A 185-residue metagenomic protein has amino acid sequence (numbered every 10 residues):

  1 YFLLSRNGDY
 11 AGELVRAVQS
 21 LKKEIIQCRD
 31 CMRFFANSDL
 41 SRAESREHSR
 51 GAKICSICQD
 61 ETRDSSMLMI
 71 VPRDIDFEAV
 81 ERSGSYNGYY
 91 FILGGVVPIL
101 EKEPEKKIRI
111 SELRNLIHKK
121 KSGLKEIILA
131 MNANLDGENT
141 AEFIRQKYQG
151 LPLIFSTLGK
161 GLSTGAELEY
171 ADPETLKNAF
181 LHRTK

Functional and structural regions predicted by a protein language model:
Y1-R42, H48-F77, L176: Cys/His-rich Zn2+-binding cysteine-cluster or related metal-binding knuckle/ribbon modules and their
L4, G8, L21, N37 (+3 more regions): Conserved phosphate/pyrophosphate-binding and hydrolysis machinery centered on Walker-type P-loop NTPases, extending
R6, L21-E24, F34, E61 (+7 more regions): Conserved, well-folded catalytic cores of nucleic-acid-processing and energy-transducing macromolecular machines
N7, Y86-N87, R114-K185: Long C-terminal interaction/binding lobes of large macromolecular proteins
G12, R16, I26-R29, S56 (+4 more regions): Solvent-exposed alpha-helical segments within well-ordered globular domains of core cellular machineries
C55-C58, E101, A166-L168: Short, solvent-exposed polar/charged micro-motifs at secondary-structure junctions
D60-M131: Extended interfacial segments that mediate partner engagement and assembly in macromolecular machines
